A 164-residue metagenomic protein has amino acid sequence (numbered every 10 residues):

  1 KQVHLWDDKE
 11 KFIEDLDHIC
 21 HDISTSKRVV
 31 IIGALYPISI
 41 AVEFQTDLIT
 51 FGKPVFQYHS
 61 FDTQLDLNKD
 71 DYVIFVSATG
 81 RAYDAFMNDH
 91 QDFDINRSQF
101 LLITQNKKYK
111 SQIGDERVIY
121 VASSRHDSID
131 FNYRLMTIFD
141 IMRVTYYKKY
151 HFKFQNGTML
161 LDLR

Functional and structural regions predicted by a protein language model:
K1-D17: HTH-adjacent hinge/linker in prokaryotic transcriptional regulators
E14-K27: Glycine-rich phosphate/diphosphate-binding loops that line cofactor/substrate pockets in enzymes
S24-N156: Glycine-rich phosphate-binding loops that contact phosphosugars or nucleotide phosphates
